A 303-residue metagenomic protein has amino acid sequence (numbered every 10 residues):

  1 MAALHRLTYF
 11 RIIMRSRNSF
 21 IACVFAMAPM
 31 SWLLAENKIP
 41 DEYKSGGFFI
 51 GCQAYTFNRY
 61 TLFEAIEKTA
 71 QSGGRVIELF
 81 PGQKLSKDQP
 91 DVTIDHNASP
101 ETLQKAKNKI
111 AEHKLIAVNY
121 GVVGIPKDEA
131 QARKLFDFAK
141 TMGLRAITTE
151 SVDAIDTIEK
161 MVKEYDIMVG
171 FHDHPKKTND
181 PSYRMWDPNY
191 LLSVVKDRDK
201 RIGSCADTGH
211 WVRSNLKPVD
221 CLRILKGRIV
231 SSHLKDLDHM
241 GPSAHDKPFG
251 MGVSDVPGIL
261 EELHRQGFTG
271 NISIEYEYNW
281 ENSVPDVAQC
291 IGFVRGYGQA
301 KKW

Functional and structural regions predicted by a protein language model:
L7-I21: Bacterial N-terminal signal peptides that target proteins for export
R15, A35-A54, N58-V76, L191-A206 (+1 more regions): Histidine-acidic metal/acid-base catalytic patches
A22-S31: Bacterial N-terminal signal peptides
P29, E36-N37, L103-Q104, K109-A206 (+1 more regions): Active-site acidic/histidine proton-transfer and metal-coordination neighborhood in alpha/beta enzyme cores
Y55-R59, Q83-S86, V122-K127, D153-I155 (+4 more regions): Solvent-exposed loop/turn segments at secondary-structure junctions within structured extracellular/periplasmic domains
E78, N119, T148, G170 (+2 more regions): Conserved beta-strand positions in the central sheet of alpha/beta enzyme cores
L79-K105: Glycine-rich, proline-tolerant flexible connector loops at the mouths of alpha/beta enzymes
